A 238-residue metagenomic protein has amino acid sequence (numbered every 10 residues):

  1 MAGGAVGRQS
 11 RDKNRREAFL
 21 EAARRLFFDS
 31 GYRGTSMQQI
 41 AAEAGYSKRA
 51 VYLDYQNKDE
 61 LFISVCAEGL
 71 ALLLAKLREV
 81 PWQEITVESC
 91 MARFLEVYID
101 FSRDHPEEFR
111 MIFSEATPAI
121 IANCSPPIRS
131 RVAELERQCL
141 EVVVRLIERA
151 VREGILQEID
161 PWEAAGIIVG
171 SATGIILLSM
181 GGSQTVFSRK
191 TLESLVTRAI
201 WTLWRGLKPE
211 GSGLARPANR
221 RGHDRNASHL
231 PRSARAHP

Functional and structural regions predicted by a protein language model:
M1-N14, G211-P238: N-terminal intrinsically disordered/low-complexity leader segments
D12, L20, F62, C66 (+7 more regions): Amphipathic, non-transmembrane alpha-helical scaffold segments
R15-A23, I40, V65-G69, L73 (+2 more regions): Generic hydrophobic, amphipathic alpha-helix propensity
A18, A22, L26-E60, S64: Helix-turn-helix
S64, R78-E108, A165-I168, N219: Hydrophobic alpha-helical connector segments
A71-L74, R78, N123-R152, W162-G166 (+1 more regions): Amphipathic alpha-helical packing segments from all-alpha helical-bundle domains
R103-P127, L177-G181: Amphipathic alpha-helical segments used for helix-helix packing
F109-R110, R129, V151-A199, E210-R225 (+1 more regions): Hydrophobic/aromatic-rich alpha-helical bundle segments in the mid-to-C-terminal region
